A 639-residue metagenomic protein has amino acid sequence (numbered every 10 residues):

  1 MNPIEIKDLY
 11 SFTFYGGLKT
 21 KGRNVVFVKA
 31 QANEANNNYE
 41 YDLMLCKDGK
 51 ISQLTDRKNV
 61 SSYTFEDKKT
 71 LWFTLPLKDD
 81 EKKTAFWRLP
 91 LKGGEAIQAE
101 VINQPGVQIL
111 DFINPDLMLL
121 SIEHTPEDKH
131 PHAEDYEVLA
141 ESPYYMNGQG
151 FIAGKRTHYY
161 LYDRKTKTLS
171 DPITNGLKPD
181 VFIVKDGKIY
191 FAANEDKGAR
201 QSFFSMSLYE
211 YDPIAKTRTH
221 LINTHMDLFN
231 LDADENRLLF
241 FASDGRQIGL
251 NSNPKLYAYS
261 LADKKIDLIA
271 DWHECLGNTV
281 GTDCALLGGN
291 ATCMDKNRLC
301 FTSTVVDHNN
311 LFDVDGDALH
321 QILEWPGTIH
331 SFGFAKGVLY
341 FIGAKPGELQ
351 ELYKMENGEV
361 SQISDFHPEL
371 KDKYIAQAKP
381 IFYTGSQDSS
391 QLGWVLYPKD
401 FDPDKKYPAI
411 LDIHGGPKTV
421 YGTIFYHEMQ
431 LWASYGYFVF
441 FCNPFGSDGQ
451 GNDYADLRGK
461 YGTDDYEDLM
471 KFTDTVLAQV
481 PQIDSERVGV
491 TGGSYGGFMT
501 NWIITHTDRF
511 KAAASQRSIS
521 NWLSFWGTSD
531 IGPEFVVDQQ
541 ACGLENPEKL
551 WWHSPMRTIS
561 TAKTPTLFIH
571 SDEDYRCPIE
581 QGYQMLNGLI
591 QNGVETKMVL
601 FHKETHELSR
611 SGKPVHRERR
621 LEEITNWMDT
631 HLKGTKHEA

Functional and structural regions predicted by a protein language model:
M1-T13, D48-G49, L169-D171: A short helix->beta-strand "capping" segment at the edge of beta-propeller domains
S11-N24, R57-L75, A99-L119, N147-Q149 (+9 more regions): Conserved beta-propeller blade repeats
A35-E40, K78-K83, G150-R156, A199-M206 (+3 more regions): Short, solvent-exposed loop/turn segments at conserved positions within beta-propeller repeat blades
Y41, E123-Y160, S205-S207, P254-Y257 (+3 more regions): Predominantly five- to eight-bladed beta-propeller fold
K47-G49, P90-G94, D163-K167, D212-K216 (+3 more regions): Short loop/turn segments that connect beta-strands within beta-propeller blades
K82-R156: Asp-box/WD-like beta-propeller blade repeats and closely related beta-sheet repeat scaffolds
F366-E486, G493, G527: Cap/lid segment of the alpha/beta-hydrolase catalytic domain
P444-A639: Active-site-proximal cap/loop segments of hydrolase catalytic domains
